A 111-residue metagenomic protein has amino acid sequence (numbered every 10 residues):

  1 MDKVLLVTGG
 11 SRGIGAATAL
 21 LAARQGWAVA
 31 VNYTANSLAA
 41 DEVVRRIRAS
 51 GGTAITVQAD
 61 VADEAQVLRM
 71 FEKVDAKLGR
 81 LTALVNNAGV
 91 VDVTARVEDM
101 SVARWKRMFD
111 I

Functional and structural regions predicted by a protein language model:
V4, S11-G13: Conserved glycine-rich cofactor-binding loop
V4, T82-A83, K106: Conserved catalytic-site loops of classical short-chain dehydrogenases/reductases
G10-S11, A88: NAD(P)H cofactor-binding loop motif with strongest signal on the N-terminal glycine-rich segment
A22: Aromatic pocket-lining residues of Rossmann-like dinucleotide-binding sites
Q25-E42: Conserved glycine-rich Rossmann-like NAD(P)H-binding loop of the short-chain dehydrogenase/reductase
S37-L38, Q58-F71, V102: The beta1-alpha1 cofactor-binding region of Rossmann-like NAD(H)/NADP(H)-dependent oxidoreductases
N87-V93: Conserved NAD(P)H cofactor-binding loop of Rossmann-fold oxidoreductase domains
A95-V97, R104-K106: Substrate-binding pocket helix/loop in short-chain dehydrogenase/reductase
